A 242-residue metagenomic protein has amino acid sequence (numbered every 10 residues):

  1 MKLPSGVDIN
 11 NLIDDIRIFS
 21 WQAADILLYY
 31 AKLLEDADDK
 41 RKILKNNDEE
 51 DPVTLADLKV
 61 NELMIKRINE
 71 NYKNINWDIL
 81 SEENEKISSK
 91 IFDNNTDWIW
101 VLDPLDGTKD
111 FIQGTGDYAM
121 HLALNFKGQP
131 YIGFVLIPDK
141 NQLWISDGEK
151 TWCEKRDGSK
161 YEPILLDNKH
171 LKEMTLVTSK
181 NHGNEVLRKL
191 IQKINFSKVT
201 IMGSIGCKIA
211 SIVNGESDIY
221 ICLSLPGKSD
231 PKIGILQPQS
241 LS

Functional and structural regions predicted by a protein language model:
M1-L105, K189-Q192, G206, G227: N-terminal subdomain of lithium-sensitive/metallo-dependent phosphomonoesterases centered on the IMPase/IPPase/PAP
L27, D57, I68, T108 (+4 more regions): Residue-level signal for inorganic ion chemistry
E82, L136, L223: Conserved residues at the C-terminal ends of beta-strands
I91-R156: DPxDG-like acidic metal-binding loop motif
L122, K160-P163: Active-site glycine-rich loop that binds ribose-phosphate moieties when present
I164-S242: An extended, acidic
